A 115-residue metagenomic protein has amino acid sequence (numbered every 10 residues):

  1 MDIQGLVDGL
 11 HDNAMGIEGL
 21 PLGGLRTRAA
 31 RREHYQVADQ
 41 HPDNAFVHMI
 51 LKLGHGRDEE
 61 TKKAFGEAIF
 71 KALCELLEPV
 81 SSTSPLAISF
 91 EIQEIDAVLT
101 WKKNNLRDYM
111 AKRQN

Functional and structural regions predicted by a protein language model:
Q4, D8-R28: Short, well-structured hydrophobic secondary-structure segments
P21-F46: Short, solvent-exposed beta-alpha or beta-beta edge segments that form flexible loop/patches at the rim of ligand
L25-R26, E78-A97: A short amphipathic beta-strand at an alpha->beta junction
R31, L53-H55, E94: Non-catalytic surface loops within mature trypsin-like serine protease
Y35, R57-E59, V98: Residue-level signal for secondary-structure boundary sites
D39-V80: Mid-chain, well-packed structural core segment of small domains
L99-N115: Short, low-complexity, polybasic intrinsically disordered segments
